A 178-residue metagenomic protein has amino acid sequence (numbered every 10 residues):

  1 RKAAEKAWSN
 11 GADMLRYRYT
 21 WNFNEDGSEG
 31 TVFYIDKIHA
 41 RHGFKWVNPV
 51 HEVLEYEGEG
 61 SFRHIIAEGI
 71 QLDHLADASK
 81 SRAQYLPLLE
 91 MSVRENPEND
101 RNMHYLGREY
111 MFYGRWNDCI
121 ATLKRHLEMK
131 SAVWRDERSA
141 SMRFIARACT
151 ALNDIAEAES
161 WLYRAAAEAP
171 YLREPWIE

Functional and structural regions predicted by a protein language model:
K2-A121: Catalytic-site signature of metal-activated, phosphate-bearing donor transferases, centered on the GT-A/GT-A-like
E5-K6, N10, L172-E178: Short, intrinsically disordered, charge-balanced linker/junction segments flanking boundaries in proteins
M91-R94, E128, Y163-A167: Conserved structural position within tetratricopeptide repeats
A146-E157: Alpha-helical linker/edge segments of TPR/alpha-solenoid repeat scaffolds and analogous pre-/post-domain helices
